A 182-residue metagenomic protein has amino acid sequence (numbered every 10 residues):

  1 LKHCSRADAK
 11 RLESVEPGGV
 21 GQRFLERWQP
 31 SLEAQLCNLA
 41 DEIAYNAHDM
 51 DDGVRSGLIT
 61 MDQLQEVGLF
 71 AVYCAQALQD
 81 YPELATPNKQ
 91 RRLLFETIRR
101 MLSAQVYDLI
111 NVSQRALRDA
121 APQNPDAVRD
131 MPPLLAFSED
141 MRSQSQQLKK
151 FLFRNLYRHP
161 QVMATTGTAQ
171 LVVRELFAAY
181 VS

Functional and structural regions predicted by a protein language model:
L1-S182: Histidine-centered, transition-metal-coordinating active-site segments
